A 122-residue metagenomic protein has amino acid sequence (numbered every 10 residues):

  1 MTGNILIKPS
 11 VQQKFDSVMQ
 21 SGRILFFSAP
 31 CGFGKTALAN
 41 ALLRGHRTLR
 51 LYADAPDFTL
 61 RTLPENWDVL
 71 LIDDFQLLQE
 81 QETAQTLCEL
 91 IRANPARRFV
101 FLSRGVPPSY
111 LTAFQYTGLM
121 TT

Functional and structural regions predicted by a protein language model:
T2-F15: N-terminal pre-P-loop "Q-motif" helix
D16-G22: Phosphate-binding P-loop
G22-A39: Walker A/P-loop nucleotide-binding motif
R23-F26, V69, R98: Residue-level preference for the first positions of well-ordered beta-strands
I24, R44-T59: Conserved catalytic segments around the Walker B and adjacent sensor/switch elements of P-loop NTPase domains
L63-T83, L102: Conserved P-loop NTPase "ATPase switch" module shared by AAA+ and STAND
L77, E89-F114: Sensor-1/coupling segment of RecA-like P-loop NTPase cores
T112-T122: A short helix-turn-beta junction within AAA+ P-loop NTPase domains corresponding to the substrate/partner-engaging
